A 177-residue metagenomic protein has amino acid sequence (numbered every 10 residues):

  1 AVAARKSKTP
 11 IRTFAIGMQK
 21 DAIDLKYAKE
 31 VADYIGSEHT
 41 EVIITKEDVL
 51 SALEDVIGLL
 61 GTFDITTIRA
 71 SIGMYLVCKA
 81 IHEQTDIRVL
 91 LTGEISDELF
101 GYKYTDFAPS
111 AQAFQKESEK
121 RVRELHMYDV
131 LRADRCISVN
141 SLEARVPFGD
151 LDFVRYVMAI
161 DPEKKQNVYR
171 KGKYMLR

Functional and structural regions predicted by a protein language model:
A1-R177: ATP-dependent adenylate-handling active sites, centered on carboxylate activation for C-N bond formation
